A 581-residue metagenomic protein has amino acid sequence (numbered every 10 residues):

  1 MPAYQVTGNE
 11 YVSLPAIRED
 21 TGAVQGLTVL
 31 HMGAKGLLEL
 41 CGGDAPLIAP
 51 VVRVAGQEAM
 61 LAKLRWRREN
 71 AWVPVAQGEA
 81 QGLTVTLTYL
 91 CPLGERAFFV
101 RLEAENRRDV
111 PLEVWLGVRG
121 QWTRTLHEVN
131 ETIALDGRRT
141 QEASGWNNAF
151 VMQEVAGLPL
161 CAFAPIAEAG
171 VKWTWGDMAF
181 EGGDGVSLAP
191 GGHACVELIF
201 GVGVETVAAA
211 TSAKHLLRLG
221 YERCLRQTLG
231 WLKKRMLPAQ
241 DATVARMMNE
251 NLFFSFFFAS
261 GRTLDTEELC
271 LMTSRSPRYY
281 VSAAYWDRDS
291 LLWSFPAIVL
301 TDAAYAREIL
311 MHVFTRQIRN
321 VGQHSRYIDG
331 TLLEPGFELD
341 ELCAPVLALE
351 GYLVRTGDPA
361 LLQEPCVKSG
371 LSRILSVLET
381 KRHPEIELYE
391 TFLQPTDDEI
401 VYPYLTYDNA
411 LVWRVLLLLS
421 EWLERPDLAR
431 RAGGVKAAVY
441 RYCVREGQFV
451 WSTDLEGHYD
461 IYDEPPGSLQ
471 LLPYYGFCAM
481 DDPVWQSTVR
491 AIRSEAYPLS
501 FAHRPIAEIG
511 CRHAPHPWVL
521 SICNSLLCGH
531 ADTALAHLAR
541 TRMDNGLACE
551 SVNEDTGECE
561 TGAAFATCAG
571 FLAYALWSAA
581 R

Functional and structural regions predicted by a protein language model:
M1-A239: Terminal accessory carbohydrate-recognition/targeting modules of carbohydrate-active enzymes
M1-E39, S282-Y285, P335-E341, P345-R355 (+3 more regions): C-terminal capping/lid segments that line or modulate ligand- or cofactor-binding pockets
C195, I199-K214, Y279-Y280, S325-Y327 (+4 more regions): The feature captures the catalytic groove of carbohydrate-active enzymes
K214-S274: An acidic-aromatic substrate-binding cleft motif
N251-T263, T301-H324, C366-E387, R430-Q448 (+2 more regions): Long, well-ordered core segments of solenoidal/helical folds
Y280-P384, N409, A563-R581: Aromatic-rich carbohydrate-recognition surfaces in CAZymes
A283-D287, R373-S376, H383-T391, Y402-L411 (+1 more regions): Extended ligand-binding clefts on enzyme/binding-domain cores
L405-K436, A531-T541, A569-A580: Extended amphipathic alpha-helical segments enriched in small hydrophobics
